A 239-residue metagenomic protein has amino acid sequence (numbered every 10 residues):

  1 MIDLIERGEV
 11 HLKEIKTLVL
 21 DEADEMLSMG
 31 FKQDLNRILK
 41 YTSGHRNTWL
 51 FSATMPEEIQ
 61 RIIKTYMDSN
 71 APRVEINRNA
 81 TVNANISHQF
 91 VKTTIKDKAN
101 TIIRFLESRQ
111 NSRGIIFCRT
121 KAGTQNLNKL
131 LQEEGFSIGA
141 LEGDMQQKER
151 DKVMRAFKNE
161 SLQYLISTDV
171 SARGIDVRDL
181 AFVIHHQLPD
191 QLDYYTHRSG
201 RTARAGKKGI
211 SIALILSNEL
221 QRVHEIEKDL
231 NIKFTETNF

Functional and structural regions predicted by a protein language model:
M1-F239: Conserved helicase RecA-like core
